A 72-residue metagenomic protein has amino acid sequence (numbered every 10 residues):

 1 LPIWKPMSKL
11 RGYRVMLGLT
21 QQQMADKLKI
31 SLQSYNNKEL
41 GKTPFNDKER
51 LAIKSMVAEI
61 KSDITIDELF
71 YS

Functional and structural regions predicted by a protein language model:
L1-M16, I64: A short, Lys/Arg-rich alpha-helix, primarily the initiator
R11, N36-N37, K54: Key DNA-contacting residues within the recognition helix of helix-turn-helix
R11, Q22, D67: Residues within the helices of the helix-turn-helix
R14, A25, K54: The alpha-helix within a helix-turn-helix
G18-N37: Short alpha-helical DNA-recognition segment
D47-I66: DNA major-groove recognition helix of helix-turn-helix/homeodomain DNA-binding modules
